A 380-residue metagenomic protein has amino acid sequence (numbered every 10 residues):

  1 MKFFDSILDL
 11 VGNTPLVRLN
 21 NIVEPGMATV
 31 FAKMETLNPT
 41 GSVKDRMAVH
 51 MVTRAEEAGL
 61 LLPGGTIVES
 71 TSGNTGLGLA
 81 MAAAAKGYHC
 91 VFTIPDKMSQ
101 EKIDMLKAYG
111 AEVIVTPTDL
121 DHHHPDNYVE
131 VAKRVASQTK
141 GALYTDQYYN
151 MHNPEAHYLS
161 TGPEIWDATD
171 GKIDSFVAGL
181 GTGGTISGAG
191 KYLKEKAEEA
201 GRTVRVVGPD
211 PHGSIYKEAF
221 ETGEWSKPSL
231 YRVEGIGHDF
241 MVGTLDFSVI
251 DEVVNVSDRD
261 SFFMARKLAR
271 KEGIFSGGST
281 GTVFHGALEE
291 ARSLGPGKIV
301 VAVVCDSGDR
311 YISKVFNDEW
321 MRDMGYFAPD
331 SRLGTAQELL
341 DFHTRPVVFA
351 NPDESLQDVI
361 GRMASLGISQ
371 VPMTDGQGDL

Functional and structural regions predicted by a protein language model:
M1-Q337: PLP-dependent amino-acid enzyme catalytic core
N255, P329-I368, M373-G376, L380: Bateman/CBS regulatory modules and CBS-like beta-alpha motifs in cytosolic regions of diverse proteins
